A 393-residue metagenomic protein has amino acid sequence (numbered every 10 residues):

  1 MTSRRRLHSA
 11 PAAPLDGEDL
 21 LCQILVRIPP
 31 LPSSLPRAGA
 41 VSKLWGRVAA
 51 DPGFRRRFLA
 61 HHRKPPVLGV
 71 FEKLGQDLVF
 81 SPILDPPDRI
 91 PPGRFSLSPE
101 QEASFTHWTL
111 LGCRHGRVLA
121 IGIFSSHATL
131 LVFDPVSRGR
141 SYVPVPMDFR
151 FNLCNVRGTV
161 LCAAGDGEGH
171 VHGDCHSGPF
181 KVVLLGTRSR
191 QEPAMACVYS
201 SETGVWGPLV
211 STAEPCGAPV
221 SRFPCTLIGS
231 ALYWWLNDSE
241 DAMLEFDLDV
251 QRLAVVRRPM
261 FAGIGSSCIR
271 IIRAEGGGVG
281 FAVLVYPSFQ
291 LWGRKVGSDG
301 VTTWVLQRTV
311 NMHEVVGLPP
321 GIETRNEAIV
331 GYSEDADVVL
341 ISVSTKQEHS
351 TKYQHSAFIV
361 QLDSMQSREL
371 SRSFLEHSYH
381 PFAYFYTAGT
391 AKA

Functional and structural regions predicted by a protein language model:
M1-A393: N-terminal entry/capping and adjacent linker segments that precede and initiate structured domains
